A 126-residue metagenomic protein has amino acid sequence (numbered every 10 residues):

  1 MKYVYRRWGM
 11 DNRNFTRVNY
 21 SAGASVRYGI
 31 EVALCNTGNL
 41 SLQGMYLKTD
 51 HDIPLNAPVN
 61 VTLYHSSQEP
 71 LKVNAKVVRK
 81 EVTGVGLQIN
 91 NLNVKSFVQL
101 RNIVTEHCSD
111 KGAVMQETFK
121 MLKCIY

Functional and structural regions predicted by a protein language model:
M1-L40, T105-Y126: N-terminal helix initiation/capping motif
F15, K48-I53: Short, surface-exposed secondary-structure edge patches
A22-Y28, A57-P70: Short conserved beta-strand and strand-loop elements enriched in small hydrophobics with frequent Asp/Gly
G29, L42, K80-V85: Short, conserved beta-turn/loop elements at beta-strand boundaries and strand-helix junctions
C35-T37, V73-V78: Short beta-strand-centered aromatic/proline hotspots
N39-S41, H51, H65, V77 (+1 more regions): A short beta-strand motif that forms part of the nucleic acid-binding face of small beta-barrel RNA-binding folds
Y46-T49, T83-N91: Short, solvent-exposed secondary-structure boundary/capping segments
V94-V104: A short macromolecule-binding patch
